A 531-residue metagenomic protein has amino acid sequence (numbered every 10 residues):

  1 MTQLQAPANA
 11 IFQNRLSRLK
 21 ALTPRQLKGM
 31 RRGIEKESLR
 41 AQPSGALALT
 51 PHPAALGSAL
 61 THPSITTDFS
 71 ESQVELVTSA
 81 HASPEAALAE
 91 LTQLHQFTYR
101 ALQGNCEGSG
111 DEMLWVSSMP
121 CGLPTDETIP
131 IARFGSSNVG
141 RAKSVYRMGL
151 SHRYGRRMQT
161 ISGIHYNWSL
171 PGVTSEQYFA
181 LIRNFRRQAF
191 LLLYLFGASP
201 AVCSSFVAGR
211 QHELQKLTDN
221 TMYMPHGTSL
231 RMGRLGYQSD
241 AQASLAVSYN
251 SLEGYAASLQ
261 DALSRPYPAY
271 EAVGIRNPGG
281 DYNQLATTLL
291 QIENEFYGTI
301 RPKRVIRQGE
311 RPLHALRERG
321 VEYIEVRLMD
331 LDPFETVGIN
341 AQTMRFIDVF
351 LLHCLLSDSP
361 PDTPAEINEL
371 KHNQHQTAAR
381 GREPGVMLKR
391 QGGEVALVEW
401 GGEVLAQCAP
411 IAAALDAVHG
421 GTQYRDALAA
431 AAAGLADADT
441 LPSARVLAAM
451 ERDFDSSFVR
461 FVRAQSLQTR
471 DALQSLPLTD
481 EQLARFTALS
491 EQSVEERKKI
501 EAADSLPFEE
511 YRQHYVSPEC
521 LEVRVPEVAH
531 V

Functional and structural regions predicted by a protein language model:
T2-S151, M158-T160, E176-R183, R187-F190: Terminal catalytic/cofactor-binding subdomain
G33, A89, Q93, R141 (+10 more regions): Generic recognition of stable, solvent-exposed alpha-helical segments in well-folded globular domains
P120, V202-C203, I367-T377, Y424-G434: A glycine-rich phosphate-binding loop feature that marks nucleotide/adenosyl-phosphate handling sites
G135-R156, T160, S169-A315, R327 (+3 more regions): Loop-rich catalytic cores of soluble enzymes, especially ATP-dependent carboxylate-amine ligases and other
S137, Q342, F346, A396 (+1 more regions): N-terminal and secondary-structure boundary signal
R317-E318, I324-D416: Substrate-recognition/cap regions that form aromatic- and gly/pro-loop-enriched pockets for small-molecule ligands
G420-V531: Extended, compositionally biased alpha-helical segments that mediate assembly or anchoring
